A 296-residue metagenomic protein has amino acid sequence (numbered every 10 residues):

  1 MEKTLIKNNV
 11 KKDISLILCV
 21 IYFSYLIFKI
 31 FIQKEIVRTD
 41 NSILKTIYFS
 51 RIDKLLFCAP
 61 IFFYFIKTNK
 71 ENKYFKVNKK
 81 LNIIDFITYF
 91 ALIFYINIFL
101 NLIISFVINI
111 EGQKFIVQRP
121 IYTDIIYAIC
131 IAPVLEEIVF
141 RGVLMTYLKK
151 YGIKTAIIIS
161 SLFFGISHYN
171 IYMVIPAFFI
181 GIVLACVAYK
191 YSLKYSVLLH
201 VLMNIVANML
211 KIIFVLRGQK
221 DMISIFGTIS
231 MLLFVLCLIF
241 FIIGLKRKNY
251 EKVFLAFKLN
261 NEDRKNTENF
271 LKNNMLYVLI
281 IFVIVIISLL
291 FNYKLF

Functional and structural regions predicted by a protein language model:
M1-N78, N82-F86, F94, I98 (+1 more regions): N-terminal, membrane-interfacial amphipathic/helix-forming hydrophobic leader that caps and precedes the first
M1-T4, K114-P120, F179, I239: Polar low-complexity intrinsically disordered regions
L5-I6, V10-I17, F86-Y89, G112-Q113 (+3 more regions): Residue-level signal for functionally critical sites in structured catalytic/ligand-binding pockets
K12-I14, K29, D53-F57, D85-Y89 (+7 more regions): Generic hydrophobic/packing signal
S42-Y48, E71-I138, V143-K149, L290-F296: Juxtamembrane helix-loop-helix connectors linking adjacent transmembrane helices in multi-pass membrane enzymes
T123-L259, E268-I287: Transmembrane helix-loop-helix hairpins at the membrane interface of multi-pass integral membrane proteins
